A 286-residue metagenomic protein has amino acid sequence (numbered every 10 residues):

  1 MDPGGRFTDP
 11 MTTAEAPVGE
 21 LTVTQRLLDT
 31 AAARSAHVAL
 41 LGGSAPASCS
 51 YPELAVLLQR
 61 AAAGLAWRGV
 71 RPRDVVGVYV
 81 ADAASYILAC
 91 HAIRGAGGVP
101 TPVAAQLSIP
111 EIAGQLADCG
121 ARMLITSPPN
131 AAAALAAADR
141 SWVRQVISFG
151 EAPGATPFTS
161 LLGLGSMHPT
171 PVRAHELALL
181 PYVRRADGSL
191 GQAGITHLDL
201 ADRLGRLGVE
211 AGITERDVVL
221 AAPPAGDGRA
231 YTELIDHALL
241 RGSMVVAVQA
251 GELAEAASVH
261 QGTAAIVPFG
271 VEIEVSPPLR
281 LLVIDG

Functional and structural regions predicted by a protein language model:
M1-C49, E53-R68, S166, P171-V172: N-lobe entry segment of adenylate-forming
V18-L21, S35-V38, P153, L164-R203 (+2 more regions): Conserved pre-ATP/AMP-binding loop-to-beta segment of ANL
G19, A39-H91, S108-A113, Q192-A201: Conserved AMP-binding/adenylate-forming core of the ANL superfamily
D29, R68, A81-A84, P223-D227: AMP-binding (ANL) adenylation modules
R68, G95-L162, T170, Q249-I284: Structural core segment of the AMP-binding/adenylate-forming
V76, I93, L124, L177 (+5 more regions): Conserved S/T- and glycine-rich ATP-binding loop of Class I adenylate-forming
H91-A96, D118, D227, D236-L240: Short hydrophobic alpha-helices that are characteristic scaffold elements of the AMP-binding
L204-V218, A225-A264, P278: Conserved AMP-binding/adenylation subdomain of ANL enzymes
